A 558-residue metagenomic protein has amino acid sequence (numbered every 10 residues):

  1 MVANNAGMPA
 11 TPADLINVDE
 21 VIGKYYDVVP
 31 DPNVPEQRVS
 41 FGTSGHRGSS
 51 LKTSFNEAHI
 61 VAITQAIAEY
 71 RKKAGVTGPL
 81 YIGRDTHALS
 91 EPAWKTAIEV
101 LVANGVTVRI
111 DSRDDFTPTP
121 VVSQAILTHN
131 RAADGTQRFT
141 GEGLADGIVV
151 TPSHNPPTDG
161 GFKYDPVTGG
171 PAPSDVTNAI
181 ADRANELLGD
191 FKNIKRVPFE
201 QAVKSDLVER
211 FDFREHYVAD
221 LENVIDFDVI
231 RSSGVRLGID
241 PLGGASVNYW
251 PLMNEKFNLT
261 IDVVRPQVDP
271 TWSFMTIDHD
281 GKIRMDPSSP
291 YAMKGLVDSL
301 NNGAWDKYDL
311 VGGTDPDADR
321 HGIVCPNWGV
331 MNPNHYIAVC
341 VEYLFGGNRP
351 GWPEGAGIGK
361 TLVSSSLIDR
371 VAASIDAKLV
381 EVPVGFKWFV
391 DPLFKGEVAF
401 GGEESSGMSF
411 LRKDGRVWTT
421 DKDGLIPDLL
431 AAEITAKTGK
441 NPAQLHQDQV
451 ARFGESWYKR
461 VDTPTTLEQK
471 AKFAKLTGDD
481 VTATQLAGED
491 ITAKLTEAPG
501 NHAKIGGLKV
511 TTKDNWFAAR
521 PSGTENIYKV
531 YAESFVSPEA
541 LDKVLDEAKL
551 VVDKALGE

Functional and structural regions predicted by a protein language model:
V2-A103, T128, F199, L207-L237 (+2 more regions): An N-terminal, well-structured beta->alpha segment
V2-L15, G75-A172, D369: Ferredoxin-reductase
P12-L15, E20-D27, T107-S123, R131-A132 (+3 more regions): Phosphate-binding chemistry for phosphorylated carbohydrates and sugar-nucleotides
N33-T43, K195-P198, V263-P270, G523-T524: Flexible hinge/switch segments at interdomain interfaces of large molecular machines
E57, F116, V121, W516-A518: Metallocofactor- and cofactor-centric catalytic cores in central/energy metabolism, strongly enriched
G83, G147-S153, G313-P316, G401 (+1 more regions): Short beta-strand segments
K440-E558: Catalytic-core signal marking the mid-to-C-terminal active-site face
